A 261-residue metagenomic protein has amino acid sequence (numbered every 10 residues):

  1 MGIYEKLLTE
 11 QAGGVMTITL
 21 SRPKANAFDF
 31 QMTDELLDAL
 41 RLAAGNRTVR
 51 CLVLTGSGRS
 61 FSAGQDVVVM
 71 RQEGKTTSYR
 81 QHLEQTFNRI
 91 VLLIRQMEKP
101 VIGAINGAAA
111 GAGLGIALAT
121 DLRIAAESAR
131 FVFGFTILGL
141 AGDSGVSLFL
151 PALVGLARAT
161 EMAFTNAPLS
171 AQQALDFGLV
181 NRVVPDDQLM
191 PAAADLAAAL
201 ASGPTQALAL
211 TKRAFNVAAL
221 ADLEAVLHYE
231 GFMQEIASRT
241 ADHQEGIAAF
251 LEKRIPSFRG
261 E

Functional and structural regions predicted by a protein language model:
M1-S57, L92: Conserved CoA-thioester-binding segment of acyl-CoA-metabolizing enzymes
S21, T55-S57, A63-D66, T120 (+2 more regions): A secondary-structure boundary/capping signal
N26-D29, R80, R259-G260: A generic structural signal for short coil/turn motifs at secondary-structure boundaries
M32-L36, L83-T86, L189, E230: Hydrophobic alpha-helical membrane-association signature
D34, G56-L93, A109, I137-G139 (+1 more regions): Glycine- (often His-adjacent) and acidic-residue-rich active-site loop that binds/positions the CoA thioester
L92-L208, G231-T240, E245-A248, E252-R254 (+1 more regions): Crotonase-fold acyl-CoA enzyme core
K212-A221: Short, charged, surface-exposed hinge/linker loops at domain edges that act as mobile lids or interdomain connectors
